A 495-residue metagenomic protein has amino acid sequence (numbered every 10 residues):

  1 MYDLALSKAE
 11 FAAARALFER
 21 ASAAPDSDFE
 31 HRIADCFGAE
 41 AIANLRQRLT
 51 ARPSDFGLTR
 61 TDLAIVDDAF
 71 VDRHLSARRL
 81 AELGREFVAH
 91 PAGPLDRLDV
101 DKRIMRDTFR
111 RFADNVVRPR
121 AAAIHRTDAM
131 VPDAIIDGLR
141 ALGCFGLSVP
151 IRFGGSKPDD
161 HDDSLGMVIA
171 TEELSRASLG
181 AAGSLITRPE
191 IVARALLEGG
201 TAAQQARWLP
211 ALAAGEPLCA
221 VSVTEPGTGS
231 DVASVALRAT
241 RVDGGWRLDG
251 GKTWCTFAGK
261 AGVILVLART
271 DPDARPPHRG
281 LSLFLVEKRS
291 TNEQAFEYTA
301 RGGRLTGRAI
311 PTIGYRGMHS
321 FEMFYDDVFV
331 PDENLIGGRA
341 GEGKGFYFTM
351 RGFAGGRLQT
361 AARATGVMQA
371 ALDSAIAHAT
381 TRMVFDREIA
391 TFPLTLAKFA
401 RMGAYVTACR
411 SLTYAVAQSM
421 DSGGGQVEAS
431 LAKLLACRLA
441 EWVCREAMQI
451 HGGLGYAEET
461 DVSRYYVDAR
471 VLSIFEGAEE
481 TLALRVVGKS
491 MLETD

Functional and structural regions predicted by a protein language model:
M1-R176, T187, G199, A211 (+4 more regions): Alpha-helical interface subdomain recognition
G93-L98, Q204-A206, P210-T365, Q369 (+3 more regions): FAD-binding core of flavoproteins
P150-I151, S184-R188, S222-V223, G250-K252: Glycine-rich, histidine-containing beta strand-loop boundary motifs that form or position
P158-D159, R194, S230-A233: Short, solvent-exposed polar/charged micro-motifs at secondary-structure junctions
L179-A203, G229: N-terminal glycine-rich flavin-associated loop
A182, L335-G338, E458: Short, ligand-facing micro-motifs at secondary-structure edges
